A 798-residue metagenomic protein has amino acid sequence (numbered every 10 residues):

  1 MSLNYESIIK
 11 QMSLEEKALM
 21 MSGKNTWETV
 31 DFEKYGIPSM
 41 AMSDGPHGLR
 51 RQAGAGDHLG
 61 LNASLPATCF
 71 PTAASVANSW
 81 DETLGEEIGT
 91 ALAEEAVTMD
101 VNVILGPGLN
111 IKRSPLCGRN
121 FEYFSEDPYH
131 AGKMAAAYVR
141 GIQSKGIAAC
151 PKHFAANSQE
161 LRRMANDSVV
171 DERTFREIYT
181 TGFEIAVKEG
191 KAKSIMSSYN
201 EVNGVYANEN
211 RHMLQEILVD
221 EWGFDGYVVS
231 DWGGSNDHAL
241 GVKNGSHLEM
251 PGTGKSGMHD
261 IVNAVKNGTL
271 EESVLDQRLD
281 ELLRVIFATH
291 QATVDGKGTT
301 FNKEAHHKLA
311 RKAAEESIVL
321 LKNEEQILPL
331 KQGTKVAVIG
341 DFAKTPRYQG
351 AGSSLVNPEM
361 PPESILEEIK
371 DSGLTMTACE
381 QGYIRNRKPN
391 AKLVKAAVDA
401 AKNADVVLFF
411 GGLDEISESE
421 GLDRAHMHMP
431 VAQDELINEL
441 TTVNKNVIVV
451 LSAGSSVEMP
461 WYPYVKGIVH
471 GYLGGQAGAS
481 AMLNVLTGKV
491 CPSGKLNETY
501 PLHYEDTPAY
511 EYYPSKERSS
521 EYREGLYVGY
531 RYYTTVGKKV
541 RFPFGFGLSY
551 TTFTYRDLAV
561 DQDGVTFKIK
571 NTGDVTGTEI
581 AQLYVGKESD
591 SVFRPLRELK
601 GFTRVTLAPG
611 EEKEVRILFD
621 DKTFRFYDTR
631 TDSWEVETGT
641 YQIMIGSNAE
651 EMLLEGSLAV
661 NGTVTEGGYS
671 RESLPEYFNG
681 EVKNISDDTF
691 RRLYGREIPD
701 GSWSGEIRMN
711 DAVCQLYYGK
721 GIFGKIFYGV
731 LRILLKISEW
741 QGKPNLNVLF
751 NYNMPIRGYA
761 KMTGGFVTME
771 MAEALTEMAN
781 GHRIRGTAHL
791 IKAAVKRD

Functional and structural regions predicted by a protein language model:
M1-K622, T640-M644, A649, M754-D798: Glycoside hydrolase catalytic-domain context in secreted enzymes
D621-G668: Terminal connector regions
A649, G656-K725: Charged, amphipathic alpha-helical linkers/stalks
R692-D798: Long, low-hydrophobicity ectodomains and other hydrophilic envelope-associated domains
